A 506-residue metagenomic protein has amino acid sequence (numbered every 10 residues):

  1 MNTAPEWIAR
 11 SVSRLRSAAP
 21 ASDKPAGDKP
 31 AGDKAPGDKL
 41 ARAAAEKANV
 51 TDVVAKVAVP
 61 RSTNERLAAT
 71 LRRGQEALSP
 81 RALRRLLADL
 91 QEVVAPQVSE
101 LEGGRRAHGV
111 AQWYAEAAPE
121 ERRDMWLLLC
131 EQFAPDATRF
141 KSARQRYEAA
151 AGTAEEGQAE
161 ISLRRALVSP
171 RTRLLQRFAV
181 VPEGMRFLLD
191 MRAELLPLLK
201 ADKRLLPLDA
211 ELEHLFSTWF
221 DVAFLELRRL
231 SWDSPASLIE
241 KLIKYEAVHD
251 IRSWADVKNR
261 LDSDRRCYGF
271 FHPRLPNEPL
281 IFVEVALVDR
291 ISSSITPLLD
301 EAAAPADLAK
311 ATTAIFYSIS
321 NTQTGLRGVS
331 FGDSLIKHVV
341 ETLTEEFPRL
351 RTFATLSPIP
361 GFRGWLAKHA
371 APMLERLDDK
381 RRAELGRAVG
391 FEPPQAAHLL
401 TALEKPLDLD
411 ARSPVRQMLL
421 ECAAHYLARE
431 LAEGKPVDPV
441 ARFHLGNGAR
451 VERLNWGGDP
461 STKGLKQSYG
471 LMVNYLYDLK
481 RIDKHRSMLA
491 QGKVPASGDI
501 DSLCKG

Functional and structural regions predicted by a protein language model:
M1-V329, D333-G506: Extended, composition-driven regions rather than compact fold-specific motifs
